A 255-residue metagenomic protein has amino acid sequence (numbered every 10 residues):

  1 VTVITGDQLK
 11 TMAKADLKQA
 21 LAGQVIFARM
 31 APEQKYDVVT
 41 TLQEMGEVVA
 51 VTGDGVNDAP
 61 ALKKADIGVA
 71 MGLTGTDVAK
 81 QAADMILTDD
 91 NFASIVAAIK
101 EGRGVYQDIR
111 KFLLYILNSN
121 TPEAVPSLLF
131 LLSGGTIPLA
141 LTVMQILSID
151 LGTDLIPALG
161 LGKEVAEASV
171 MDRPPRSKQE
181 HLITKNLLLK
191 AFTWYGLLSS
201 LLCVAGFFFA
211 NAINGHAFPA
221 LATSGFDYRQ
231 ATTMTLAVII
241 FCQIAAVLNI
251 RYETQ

Functional and structural regions predicted by a protein language model:
V1-A50, A65, A70-T254: Membrane-embedded transport module
L62: Basic, alpha-helical nucleic-acid-binding regions used in initiation and control of genome expression
